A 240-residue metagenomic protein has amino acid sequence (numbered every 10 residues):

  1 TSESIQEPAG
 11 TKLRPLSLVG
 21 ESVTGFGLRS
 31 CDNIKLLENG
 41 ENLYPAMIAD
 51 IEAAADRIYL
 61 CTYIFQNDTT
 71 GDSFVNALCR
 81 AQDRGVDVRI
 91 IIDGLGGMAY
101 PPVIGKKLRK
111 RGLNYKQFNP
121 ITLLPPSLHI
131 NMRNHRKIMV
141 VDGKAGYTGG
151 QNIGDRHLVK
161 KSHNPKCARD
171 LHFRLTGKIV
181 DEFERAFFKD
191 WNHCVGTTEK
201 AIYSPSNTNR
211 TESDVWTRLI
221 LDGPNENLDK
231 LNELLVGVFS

Functional and structural regions predicted by a protein language model:
T1-G237: N-terminal localization/anchoring segments of enzymes in phospholipid and broader phosphate metabolism
